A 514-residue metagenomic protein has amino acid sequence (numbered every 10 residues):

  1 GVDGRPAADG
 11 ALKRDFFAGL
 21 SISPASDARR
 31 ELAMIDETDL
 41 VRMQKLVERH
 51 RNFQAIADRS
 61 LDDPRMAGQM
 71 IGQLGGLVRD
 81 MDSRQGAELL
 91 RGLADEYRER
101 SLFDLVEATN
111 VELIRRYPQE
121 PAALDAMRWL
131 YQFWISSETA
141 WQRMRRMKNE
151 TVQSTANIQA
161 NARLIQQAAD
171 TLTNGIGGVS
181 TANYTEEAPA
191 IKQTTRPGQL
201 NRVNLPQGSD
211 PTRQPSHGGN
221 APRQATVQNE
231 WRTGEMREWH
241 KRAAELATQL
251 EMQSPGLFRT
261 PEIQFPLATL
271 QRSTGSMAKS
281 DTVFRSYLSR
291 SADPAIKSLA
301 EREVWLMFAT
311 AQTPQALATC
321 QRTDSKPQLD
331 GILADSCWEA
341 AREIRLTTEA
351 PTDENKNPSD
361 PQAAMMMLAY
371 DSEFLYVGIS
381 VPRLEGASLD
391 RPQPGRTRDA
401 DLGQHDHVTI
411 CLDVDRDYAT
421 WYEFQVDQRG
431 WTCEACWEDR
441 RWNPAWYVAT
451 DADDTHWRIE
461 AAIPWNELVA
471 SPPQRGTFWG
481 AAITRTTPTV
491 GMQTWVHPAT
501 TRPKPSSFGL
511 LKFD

Functional and structural regions predicted by a protein language model:
G1-A318: Acidic, polar-rich low-complexity tracts and alpha-helical solenoid repeat scaffolds
I176-V179, N183-K241, R259-D514: Structural preference for beta-rich elements and adjacent junctions enriched in aromatics
